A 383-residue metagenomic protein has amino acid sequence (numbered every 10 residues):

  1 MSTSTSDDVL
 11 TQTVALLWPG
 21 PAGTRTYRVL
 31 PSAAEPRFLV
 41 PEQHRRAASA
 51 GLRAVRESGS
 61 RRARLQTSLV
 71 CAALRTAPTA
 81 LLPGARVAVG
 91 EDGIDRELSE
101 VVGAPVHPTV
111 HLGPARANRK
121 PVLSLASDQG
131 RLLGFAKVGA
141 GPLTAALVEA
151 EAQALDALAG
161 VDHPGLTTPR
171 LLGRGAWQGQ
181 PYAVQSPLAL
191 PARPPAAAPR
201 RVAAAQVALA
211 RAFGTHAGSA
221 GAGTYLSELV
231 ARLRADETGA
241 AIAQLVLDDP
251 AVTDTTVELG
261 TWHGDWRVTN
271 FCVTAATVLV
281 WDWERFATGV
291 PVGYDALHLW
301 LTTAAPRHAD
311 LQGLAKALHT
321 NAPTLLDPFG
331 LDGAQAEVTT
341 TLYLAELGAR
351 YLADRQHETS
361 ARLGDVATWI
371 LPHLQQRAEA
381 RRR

Functional and structural regions predicted by a protein language model:
S2-L112: Juxta-kinase regulatory segment immediately upstream of eukaryotic protein kinase catalytic domains
P114-R119, G165, W177, D265: A short catalytic or substrate-binding loop motif that flags glycine-/basic-rich loops and adjacent residues that bind
R119-A150: ATP-binding glycine-rich loop module of kinase domains
K120-A126, A251-Y294: Active-site acidic catalytic loop and adjacent metal/ATP-binding pocket of ATP-dependent phosphoryl transfer enzymes
E151-T168, P181, L188-R232, D236 (+2 more regions): Conserved kinase catalytic-core helix
R170-G179: Short beta-strand micro-motifs within the conserved protein kinase catalytic domain, predominantly in the N-lobe
Y294-G330, L344-H357: Active-site activation/catalytic loop segments of kinase-like enzymes and analogous catalytic loops in related
G330-L342: All-alpha amphipathic helical-bundle segments outside canonical DNA-binding/catalytic cores that form hydrophobic
